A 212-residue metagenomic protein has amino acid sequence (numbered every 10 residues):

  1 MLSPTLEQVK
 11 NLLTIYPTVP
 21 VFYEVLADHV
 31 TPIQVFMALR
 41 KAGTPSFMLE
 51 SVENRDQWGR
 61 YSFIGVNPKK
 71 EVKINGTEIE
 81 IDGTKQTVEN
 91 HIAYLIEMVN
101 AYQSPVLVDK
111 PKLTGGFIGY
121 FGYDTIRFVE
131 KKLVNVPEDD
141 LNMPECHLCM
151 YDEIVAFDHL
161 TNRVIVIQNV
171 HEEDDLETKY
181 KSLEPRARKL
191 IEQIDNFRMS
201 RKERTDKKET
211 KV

Functional and structural regions predicted by a protein language model:
M1-K41, P45-S46, S51-V88, Y123 (+1 more regions): Extended accessory regions or peripheral subdomains of proteins
I92-K110: FAD-binding glycine-rich core of flavoenzymes that anchor FAD
V108-L113, T205: Short glycine-rich, low-complexity/disordered patches
